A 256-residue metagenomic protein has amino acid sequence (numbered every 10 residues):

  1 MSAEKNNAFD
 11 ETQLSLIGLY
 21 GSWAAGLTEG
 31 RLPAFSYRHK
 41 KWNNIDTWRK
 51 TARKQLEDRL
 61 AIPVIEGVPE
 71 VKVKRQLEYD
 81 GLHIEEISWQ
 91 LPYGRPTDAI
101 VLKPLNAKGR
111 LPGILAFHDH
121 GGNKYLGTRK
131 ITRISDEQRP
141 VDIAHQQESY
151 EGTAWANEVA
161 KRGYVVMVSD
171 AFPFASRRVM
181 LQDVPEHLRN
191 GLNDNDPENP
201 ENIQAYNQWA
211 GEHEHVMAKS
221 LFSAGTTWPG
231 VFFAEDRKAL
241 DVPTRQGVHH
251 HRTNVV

Functional and structural regions predicted by a protein language model:
M1-H83, L91, G127-T128, R162: N-terminal targeting or regulatory segments adjacent to alpha/beta-hydrolase or S9 domains
L60, P243-G247: Structural motif corresponding to the C-terminal cap of alpha-helices
E66, V168, A175, R252-T253: A generic structural-conservation signal
Q76-D136: Glycine-rich active-site/cofactor-binding loop and its immediate structural neighborhood
G109, A116-A234, T244-R245: Cap/lid segment of the alpha/beta-hydrolase catalytic domain
V248-V256: Alpha/beta-hydrolase fold nucleophile elbow
